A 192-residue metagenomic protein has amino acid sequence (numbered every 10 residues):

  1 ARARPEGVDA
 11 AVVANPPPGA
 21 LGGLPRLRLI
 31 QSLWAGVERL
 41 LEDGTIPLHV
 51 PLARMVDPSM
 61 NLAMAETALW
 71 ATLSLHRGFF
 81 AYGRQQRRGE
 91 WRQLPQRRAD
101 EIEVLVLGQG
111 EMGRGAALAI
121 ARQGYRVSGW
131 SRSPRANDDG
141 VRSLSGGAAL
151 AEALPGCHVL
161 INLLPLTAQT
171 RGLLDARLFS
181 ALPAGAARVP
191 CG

Functional and structural regions predicted by a protein language model:
A1, D9-A14, R84-R92, D139-G146 (+1 more regions): Short gly/ser/thr-rich secondary-structure transition/capping motifs
R4-E6, L21-L24, A153-P155, F179: A short, aliphatic-rich alpha-helical micro-motif
G7-G83: Phosphate/diphosphate ligand-binding glycine-rich loop within oxidoreductases
A11, I30, A68, V104-G108 (+4 more regions): Generic structural signal for small/hydrophobic residues in well-ordered secondary structure, especially within
A53, Y82-G115: Glycine-rich NAD(P)-binding loop of Rossmann-like domains
A117, A121: Gly/Ala-rich phosphate-binding loop of Rossmann-like dinucleotide-binding domains, activating on the conserved
R122-G140: NAD(P)-binding Rossmann-fold cofactor-contacting core
P134-G192: Rossmann-like adenosine-cofactor binding region
